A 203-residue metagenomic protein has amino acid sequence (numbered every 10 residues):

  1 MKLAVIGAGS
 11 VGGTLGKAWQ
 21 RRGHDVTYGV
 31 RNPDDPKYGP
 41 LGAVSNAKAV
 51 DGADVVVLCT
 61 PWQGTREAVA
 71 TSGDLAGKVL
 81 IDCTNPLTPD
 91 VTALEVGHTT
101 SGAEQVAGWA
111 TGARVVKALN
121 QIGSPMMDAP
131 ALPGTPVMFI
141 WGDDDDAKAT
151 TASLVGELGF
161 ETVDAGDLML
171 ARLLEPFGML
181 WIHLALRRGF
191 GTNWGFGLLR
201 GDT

Functional and structural regions predicted by a protein language model:
M1-K2, V79, V137: Residues that mark the start of a beta-strand
M1-V44: NAD(P)+-binding Rossmann beta1-loop-alpha1 motif at the extreme N-terminus of oxidoreductases
D34, N46-V79, C83-D90: Rossmann-like NAD(P)-binding element
A93-H98, D128-D146: Short beta-strand and adjoining strand-loop segment in the mid-core of the Rossmann-like NAD(P)-dependent dehydrogenase
H98-L119: Rossmann-fold dehydrogenase core element
P136-T203: Active-site-lining helix/loop region of Rossmann-like oxidoreductase modules
